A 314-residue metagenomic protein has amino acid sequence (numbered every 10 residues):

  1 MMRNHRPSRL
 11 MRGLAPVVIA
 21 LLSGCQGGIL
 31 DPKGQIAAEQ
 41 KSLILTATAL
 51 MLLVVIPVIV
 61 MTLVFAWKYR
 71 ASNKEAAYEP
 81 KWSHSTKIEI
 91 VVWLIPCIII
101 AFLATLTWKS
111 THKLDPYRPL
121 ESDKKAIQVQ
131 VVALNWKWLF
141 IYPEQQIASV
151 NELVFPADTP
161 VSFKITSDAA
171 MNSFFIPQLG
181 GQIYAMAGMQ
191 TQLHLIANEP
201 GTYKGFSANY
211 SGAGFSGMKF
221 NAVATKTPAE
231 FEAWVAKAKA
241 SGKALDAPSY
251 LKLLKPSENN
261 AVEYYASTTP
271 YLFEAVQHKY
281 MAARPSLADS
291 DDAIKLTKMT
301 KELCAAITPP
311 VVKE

Functional and structural regions predicted by a protein language model:
M1-G27: N-terminal secretory/membrane targeting signals
R3-L10, I36-P57, V91-L94: Membrane-entry segments of alpha-helical transmembrane domains in multi-pass membrane proteins
A20, M61-V64, L106-K109: Transmembrane alpha-helix boundary/anchor motif
Q26-L43, W67-E314: Non-transmembrane, membrane-proximal soluble domains of secreted or membrane proteins
V55-Y69: Alpha-helical transmembrane segments
